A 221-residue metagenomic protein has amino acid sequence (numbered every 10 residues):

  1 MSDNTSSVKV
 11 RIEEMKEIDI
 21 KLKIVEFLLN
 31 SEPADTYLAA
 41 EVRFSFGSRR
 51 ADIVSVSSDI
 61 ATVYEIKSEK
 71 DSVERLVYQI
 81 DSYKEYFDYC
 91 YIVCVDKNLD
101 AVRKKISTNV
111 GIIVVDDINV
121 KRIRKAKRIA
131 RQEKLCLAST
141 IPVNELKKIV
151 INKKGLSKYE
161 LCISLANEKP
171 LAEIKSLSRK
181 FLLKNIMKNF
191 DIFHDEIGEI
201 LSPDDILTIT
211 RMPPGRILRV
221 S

Functional and structural regions predicted by a protein language model:
M1-V10, S221: Intrinsically disordered, low-complexity and often Lys/Arg-enriched segments
S6-S58: Active-site metal-binding core of divalent-cation-utilizing nuclease and nuclease-like domains
I53-S55, D59-E69: Conserved catalytic cores of phosphodiester-cleaving nucleases, focusing on short active-site segments
E69, S107, I129, R211-V220: Peripheral peptide segments
D71-I113: Catalytic cores of nucleic-acid endonucleases
I92-D96, A101, N109-A138: Long, charge-dense
K121-D191: A conserved mid-domain beta-alpha-beta active-site/ligand-binding segment of alpha/beta enzyme cores
N167-S221: C-terminal, charge/polar-rich interaction regions
